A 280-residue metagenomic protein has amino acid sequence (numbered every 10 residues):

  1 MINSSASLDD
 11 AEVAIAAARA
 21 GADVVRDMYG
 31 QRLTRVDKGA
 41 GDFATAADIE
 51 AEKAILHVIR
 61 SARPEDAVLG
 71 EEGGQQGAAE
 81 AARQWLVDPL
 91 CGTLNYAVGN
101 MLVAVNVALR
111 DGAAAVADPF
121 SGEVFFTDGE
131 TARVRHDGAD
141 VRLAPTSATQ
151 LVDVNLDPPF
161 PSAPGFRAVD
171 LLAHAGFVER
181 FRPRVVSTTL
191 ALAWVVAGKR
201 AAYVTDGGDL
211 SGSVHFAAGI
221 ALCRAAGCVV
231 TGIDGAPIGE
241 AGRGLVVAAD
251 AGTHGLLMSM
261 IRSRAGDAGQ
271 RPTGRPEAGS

Functional and structural regions predicted by a protein language model:
M1-L90, R271-S280: N-terminal subdomain of lithium-sensitive/metallo-dependent phosphomonoesterases centered on the IMPase/IPPase/PAP
V25, D48, I59, T93 (+6 more regions): Residue-level signal for inorganic ion chemistry
E71, A117, D206: Conserved residues at the C-terminal ends of beta-strands
A79-R133: DPxDG-like acidic metal-binding loop motif
T127-D128, A139-A148: Short amphipathic beta-strand/extended segments with alternating polar/hydrophobic composition
R135-D137: A structural micro-motif at secondary-structure boundaries
P145-S280: An extended, acidic
